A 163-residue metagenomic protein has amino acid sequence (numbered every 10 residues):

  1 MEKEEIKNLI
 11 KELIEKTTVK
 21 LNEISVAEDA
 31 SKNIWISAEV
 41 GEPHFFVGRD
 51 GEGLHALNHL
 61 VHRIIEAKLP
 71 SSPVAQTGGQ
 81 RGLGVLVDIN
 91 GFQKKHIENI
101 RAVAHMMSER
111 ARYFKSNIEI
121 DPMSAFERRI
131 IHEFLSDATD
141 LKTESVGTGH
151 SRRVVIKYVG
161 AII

Functional and structural regions predicted by a protein language model:
M1-I163: RNA-contacting regions in translation and RNA-metabolism proteins, encompassing KH/S1 modules where present
